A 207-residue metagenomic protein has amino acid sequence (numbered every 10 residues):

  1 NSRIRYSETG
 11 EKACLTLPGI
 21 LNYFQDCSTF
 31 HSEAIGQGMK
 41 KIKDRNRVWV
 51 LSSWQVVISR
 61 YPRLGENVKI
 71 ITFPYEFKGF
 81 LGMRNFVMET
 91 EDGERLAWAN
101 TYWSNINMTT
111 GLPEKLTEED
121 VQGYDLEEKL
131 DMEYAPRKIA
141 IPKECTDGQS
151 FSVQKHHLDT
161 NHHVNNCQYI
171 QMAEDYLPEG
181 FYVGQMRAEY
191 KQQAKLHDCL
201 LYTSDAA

Functional and structural regions predicted by a protein language model:
N1, Q55-I141, Y190-C199: HotDog/MaoC-like acyl-thioester-processing domains
N1-L51, W98-Y102, N107-G184: Hot-dog-fold acyl-thioester-processing enzymes
A173-L196, L200-L201: Glycine/small-residue-rich hydrophobic helix-like segments
Y202-A207: Conserved small/polar residues in nucleotide/adenosyl-binding loops
